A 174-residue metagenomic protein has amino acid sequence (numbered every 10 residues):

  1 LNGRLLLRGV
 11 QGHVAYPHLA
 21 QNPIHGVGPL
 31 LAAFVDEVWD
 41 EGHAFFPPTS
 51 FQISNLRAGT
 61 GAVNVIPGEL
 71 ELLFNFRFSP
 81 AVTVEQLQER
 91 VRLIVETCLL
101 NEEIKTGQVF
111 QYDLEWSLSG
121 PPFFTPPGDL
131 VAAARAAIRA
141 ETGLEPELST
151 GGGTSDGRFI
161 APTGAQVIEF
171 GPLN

Functional and structural regions predicted by a protein language model:
N2-N174: Metal-dependent amide/peptide-bond hydrolase catalytic core, centered on the "pita-bread" metallohydrolase fold
